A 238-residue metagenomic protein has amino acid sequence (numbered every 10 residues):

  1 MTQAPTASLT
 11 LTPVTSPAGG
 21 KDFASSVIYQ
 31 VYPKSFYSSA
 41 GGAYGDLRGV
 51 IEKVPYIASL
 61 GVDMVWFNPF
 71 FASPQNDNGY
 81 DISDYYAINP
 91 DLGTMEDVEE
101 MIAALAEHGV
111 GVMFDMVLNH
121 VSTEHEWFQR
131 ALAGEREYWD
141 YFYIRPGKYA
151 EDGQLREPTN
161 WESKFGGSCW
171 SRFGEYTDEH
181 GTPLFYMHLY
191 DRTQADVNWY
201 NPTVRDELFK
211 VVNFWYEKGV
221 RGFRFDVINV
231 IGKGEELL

Functional and structural regions predicted by a protein language model:
T2-F209, N213, E217, I228-L238: Acidic/aromatic-lined carbohydrate-recognition and catalytic surfaces of CAZymes acting on diverse glycans
K218-G222: A glycine-centered loop/beta-turn motif at secondary-structure junctions
F223-V227: Extended, hydrophobic alpha-helical segments in both membrane/secreted and soluble proteins
